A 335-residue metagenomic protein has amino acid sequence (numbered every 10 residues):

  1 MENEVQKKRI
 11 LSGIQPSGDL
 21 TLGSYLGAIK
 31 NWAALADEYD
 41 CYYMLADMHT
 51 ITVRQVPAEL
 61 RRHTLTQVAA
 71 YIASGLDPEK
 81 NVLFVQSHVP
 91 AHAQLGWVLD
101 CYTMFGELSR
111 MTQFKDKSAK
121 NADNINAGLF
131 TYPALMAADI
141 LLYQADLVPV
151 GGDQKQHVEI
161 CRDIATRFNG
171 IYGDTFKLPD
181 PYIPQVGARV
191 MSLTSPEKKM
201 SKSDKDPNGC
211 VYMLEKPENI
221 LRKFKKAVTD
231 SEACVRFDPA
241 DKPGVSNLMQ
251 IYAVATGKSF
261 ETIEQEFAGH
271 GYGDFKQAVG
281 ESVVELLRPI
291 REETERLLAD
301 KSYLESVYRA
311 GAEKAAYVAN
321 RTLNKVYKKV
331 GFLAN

Functional and structural regions predicted by a protein language model:
E2-A138, S282-E285, E295: N-terminal Rossmann-like or analogous alpha/beta NTP/dinucleotide-binding catalytic cores that position adenine
I14-P16, D47-H49, D146-L147, D204 (+1 more regions): Short, histidine-centered active-site or binding-site loop motifs used for metal coordination, general acid-base
V56-P57, V148-G151, V235: Short, polar/flexible loop-turn hinges at active-site or ligand-entry regions and domain interfaces
V82-V85, P149, E232: Short catalytic-loop micro-motif centered on adjacent basic/acidic residues
F105-S109, L142-P149, A253-I263: Short helix-capping/linker segments at secondary-structure and domain boundaries
D116-F168, Y172, S192: Internal, conserved structured core segments that host functional sites
Q156, R162-N335: Conserved nucleotide- and phosphate/pyrophosphate-binding catalytic cores in adenylate/nucleotidyl-handling enzymes
